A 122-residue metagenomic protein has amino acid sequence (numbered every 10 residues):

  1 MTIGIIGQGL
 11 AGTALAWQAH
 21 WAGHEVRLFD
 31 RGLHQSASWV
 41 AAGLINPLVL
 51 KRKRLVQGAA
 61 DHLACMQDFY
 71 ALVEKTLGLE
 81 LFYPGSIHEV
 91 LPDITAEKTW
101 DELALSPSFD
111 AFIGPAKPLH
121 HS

Functional and structural regions predicted by a protein language model:
M1, A22-E25, G78: Short glycine/proline-enriched coil/turn segments at helix->beta-strand junctions
M1-A11: Beta1/beta-strand and adjacent pyrophosphate-binding region of the FAD-binding site in flavoprotein oxidoreductases
G7, D30, L91: Short beta-strand/turn micro-motifs composed of small residues that flank or help shape donor/cofactor-binding pockets
Q8-L10, L33, L50: Short polar catalytic/cofactor-binding loops
G12, Q35, R54: Flexible, glycine-rich phosphate/dinucleotide-binding loops and adjacent beta-alpha linkers at cofactor/substrate
H20-W39: Glycine-rich FAD pyrophosphate-binding loop
L44-S122: Dinucleotide-binding Rossmann-like beta1-alpha1 core, especially the glycine-rich loop that anchors the ADP
